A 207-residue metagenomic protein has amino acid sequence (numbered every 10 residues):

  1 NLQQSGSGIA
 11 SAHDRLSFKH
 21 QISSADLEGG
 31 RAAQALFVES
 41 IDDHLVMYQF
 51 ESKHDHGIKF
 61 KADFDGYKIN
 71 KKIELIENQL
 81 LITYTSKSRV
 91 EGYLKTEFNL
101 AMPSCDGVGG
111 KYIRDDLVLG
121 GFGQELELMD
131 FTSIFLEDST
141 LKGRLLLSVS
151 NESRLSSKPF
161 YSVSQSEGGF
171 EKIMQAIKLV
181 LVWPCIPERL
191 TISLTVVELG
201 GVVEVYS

Functional and structural regions predicted by a protein language model:
N1-E51, H56: Acidic-aromatic substrate-binding/catalytic surfaces of carbohydrate-active enzymes
Q4, S17, G29, V118-L119 (+2 more regions): Low-complexity, compositionally biased segments
S5-A10, K19, G29, E97-N99 (+3 more regions): Alpha-helical protein-protein interaction elements
G8-A10, R31-A32, K59, K68 (+6 more regions): Compositionally biased, intrinsically disordered low-complexity regions
A32, V108-D116, E152, Y161-V163: Generic preference for flexible, low-structure residues
F37-R89, D130-S207: Beta-strand-rich recognition/accessory modules
D65-Y67, E74-T132: An exposed, glycine/acidic-rich loop-and-rim segment of catalytic or binding clefts
